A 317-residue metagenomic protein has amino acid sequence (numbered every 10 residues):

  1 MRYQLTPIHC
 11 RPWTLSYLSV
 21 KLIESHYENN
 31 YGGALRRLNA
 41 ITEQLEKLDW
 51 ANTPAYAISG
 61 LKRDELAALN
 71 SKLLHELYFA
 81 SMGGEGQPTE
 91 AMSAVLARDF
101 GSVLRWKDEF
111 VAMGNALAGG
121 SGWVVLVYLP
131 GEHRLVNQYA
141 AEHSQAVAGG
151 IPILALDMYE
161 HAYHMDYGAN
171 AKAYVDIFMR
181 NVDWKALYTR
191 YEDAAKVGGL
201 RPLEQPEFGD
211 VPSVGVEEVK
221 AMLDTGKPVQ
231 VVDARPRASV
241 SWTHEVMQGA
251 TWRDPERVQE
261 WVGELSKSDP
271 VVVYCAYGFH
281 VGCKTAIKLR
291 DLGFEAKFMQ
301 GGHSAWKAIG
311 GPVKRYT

Functional and structural regions predicted by a protein language model:
M1-L203: Feature for soluble, non-membrane regions of globular proteins
K196-V229, R237-V272, Y277-T317: Rhodanese-like catalytic fold shared by cysteine-dependent sulfurtransferases and DSP/PTP-type phosphatases
D233: N-terminal glycine-rich beta->alpha transition that marks the start or flank of a dinucleotide-binding site
